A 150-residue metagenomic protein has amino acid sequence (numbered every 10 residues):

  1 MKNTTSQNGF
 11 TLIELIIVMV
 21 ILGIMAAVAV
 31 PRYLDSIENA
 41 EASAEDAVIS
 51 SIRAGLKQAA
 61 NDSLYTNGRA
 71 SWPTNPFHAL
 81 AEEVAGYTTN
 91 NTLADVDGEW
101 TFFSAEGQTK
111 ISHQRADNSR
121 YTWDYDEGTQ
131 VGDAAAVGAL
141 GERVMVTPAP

Functional and structural regions predicted by a protein language model:
M1-F10: N-terminal leader/signal peptides at the extreme start of proteins
Q7, M25-V28, A40-S43: Residue-level signal for short amphipathic helical patches enriched in basic/charged and nearby hydrophobic residues
I16-R32: Alpha-helical hydrophobic helix detector
A40-T66: Membrane-proximal N-terminal amphipathic helix
N61-S119: Extracellular/periplasmic head regions of type IV pilus-like filament subunits
S112-P150: Short, surface-exposed interaction loops/tails
